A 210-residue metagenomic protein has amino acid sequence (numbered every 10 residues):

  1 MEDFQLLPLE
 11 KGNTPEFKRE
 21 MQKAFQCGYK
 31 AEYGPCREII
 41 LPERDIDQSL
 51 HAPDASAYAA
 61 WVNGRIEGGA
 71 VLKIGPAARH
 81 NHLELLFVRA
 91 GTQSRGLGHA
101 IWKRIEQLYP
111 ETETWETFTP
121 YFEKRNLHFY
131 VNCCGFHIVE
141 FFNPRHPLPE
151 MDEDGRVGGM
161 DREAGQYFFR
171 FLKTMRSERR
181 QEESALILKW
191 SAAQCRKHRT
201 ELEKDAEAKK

Functional and structural regions predicted by a protein language model:
M1-P15, M175-K210: Conserved N-terminal entry element of GNAT/NAT acetyltransferase domains
F25-I46: Conserved GNAT-fold acetyl-CoA-binding loop/helix
E43-A59, G68, A164: A short helix-loop-beta-strand connector motif used in the catalytic cores of GNAT acetyltransferases and, in some
A57-A59, R65-I74, H80-H82, F87: Conserved beta-strand in the GNAT
L86-Q93, T119-Y121: A short, internal acetyl-CoA/4′-phosphopantetheine-binding micro-motif in the GNAT/acyltransferase core
V88, S94-Q107, N132: Conserved acetyl-CoA-binding loop-helix of GNAT-fold acetyltransferases
L108-Y121: Conserved GNAT acetyl-CoA-binding A-motif
F118-F122, N132-R162: Conserved catalytic-core motifs of GNAT/GCN5-like acyltransferases
